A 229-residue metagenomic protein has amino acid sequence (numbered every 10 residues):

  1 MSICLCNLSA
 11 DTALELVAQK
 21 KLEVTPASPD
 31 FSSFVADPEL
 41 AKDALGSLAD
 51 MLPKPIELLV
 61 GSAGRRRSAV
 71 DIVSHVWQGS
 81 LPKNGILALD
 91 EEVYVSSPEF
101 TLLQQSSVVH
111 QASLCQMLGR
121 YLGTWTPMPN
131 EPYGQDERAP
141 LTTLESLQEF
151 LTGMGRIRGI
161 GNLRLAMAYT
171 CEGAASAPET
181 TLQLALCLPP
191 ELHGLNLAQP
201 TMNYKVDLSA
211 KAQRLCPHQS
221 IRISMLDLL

Functional and structural regions predicted by a protein language model:
M1-G159, C171, Q183: Short gly/ser-rich loop at a beta-strand->alpha-helix junction or flexible surface loop bordering the NTP-binding
E137-L229: Surface segments flanking catalytic/ligand-binding clefts of nucleic-acid enzymes
